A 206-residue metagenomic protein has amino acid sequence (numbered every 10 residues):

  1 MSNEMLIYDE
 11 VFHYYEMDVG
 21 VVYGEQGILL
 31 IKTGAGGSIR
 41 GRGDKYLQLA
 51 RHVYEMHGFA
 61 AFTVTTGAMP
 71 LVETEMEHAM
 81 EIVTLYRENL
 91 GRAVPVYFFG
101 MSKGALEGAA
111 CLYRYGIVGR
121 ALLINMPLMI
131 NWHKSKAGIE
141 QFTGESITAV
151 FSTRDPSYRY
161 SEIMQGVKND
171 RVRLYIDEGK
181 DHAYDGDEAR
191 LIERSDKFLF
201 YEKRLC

Functional and structural regions predicted by a protein language model:
E10, Y14-Y15, V22-T66: Short, surface-exposed "cap/lid" segments of acyl-processing enzymes
K45, P70-G91: Alpha/beta-hydrolase active-site loop
F99-G108: Gly/Ala-rich beta-loop-alpha elbow adjacent to hydrolase catalytic centers
L122-N131, S152-R154: Active-site nucleophile loop of the alpha/beta-hydrolase fold
F142-G144, A149-F151: Short beta-strand/loop motif that positions the catalytic acidic residue of the alpha/beta-hydrolase fold
P156-E162: Conserved alpha/beta-hydrolase "acid-adjacent" motif
K180-L191: Catalytic histidine-centered segment of alpha/beta-hydrolase-like enzymes
